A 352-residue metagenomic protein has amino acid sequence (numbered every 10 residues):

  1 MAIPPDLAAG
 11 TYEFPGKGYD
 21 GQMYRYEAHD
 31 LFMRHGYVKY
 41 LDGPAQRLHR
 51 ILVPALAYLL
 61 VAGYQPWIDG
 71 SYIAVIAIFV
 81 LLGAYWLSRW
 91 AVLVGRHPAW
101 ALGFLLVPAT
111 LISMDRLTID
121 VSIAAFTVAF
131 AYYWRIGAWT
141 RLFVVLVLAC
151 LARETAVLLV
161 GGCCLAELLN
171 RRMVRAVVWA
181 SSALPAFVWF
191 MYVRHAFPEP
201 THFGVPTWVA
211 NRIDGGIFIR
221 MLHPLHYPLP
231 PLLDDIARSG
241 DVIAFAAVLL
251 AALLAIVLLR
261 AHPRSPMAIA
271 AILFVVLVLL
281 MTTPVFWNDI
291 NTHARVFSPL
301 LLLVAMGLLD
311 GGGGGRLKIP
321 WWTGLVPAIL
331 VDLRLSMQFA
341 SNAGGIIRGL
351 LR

Functional and structural regions predicted by a protein language model:
G18-G36, Y40-Q65, P299: Short hydrophobic/aromatic helix or loop-helix immediately within or flanking a transmembrane segment in polytopic
A57-A62, S71-V94, L253-V257: Transmembrane-helix motifs of polytopic, lipid-linked glycan transferases
W67-S71, L87-V107, A125, R141: Transmembrane-helix signature of polytopic, membrane-embedded enzymes that assemble or transfer cell-envelope glycans
D115-S122, H293: Short acidic/glycine- and proline-prone juxtamembrane loop motifs at membrane-interface regions of multi-pass membrane
T127-Y133, T140-E167, S182-L184: Membrane-interface alpha helices of multi-pass inner-membrane proteins
V160-L165, N170-V257, A261-V276: Membrane-lumen/periplasm interface segments of specific transmembrane helices in polyprenyl phosphate-linked
W179-A186, G313-L351: Signature aromatic-anchored transmembrane alpha helix within multi-pass, membrane-resident enzymes that catalyze glycan
N288-G313: Hydrophobic/aromatic-rich transmembrane helices and adjacent perimembrane loops
